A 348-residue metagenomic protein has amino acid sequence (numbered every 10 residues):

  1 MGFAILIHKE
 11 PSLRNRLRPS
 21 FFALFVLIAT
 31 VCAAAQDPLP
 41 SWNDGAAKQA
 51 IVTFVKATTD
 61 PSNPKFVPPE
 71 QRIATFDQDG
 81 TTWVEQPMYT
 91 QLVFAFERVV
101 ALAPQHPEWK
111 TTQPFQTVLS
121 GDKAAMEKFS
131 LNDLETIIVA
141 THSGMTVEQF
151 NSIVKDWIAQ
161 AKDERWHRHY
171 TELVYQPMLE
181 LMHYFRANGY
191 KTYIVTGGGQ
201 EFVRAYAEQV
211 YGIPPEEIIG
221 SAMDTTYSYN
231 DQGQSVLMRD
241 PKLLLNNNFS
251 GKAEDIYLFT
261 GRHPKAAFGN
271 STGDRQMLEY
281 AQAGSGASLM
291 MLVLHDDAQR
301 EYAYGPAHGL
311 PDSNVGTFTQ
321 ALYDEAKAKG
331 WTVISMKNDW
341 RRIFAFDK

Functional and structural regions predicted by a protein language model:
I7-F21: Bacterial N-terminal signal peptides that target proteins for export
S20-T30: Bacterial N-terminal signal peptides
A34-V52, K56, F66, Q71 (+2 more regions): C-terminal cap/substrate-recognition subdomain and adjoining C-terminal extension of metal-dependent phosphatase-like
D60-S62, W83-E85, Y227-S228: Short, solvent-exposed loop/turn elements at domain surfaces
N63, Q71, V118-L119: Active-site-adjacent loops and short helices of periplasmic peptidoglycan-processing enzymes
R72-Q86, L278: Asp-based phosphoryl-transfer active-site loop
M88, V93-E172, Q176: A metal-dependent, Asp-based hydrolase signature
